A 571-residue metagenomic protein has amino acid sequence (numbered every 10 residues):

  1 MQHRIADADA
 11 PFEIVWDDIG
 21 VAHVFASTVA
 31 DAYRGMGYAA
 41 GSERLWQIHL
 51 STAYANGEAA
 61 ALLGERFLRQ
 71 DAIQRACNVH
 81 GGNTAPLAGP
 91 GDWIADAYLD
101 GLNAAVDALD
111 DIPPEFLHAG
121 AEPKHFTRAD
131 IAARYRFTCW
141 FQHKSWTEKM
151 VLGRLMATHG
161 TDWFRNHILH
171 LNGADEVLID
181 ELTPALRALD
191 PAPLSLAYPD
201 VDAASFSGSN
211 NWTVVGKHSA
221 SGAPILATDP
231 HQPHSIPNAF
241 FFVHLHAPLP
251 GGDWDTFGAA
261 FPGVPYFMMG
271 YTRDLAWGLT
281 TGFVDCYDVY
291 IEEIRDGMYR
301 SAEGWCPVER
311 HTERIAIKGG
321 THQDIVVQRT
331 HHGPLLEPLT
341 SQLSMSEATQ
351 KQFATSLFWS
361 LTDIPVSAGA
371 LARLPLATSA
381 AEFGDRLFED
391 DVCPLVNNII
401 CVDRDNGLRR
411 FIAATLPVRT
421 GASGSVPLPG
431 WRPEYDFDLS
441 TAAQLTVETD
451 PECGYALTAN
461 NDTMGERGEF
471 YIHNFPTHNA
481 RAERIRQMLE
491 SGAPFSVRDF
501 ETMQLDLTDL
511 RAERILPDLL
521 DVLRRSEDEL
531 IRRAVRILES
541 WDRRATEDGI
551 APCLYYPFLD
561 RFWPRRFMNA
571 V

Functional and structural regions predicted by a protein language model:
Q2-I225, P230-P233, P248-P250, Y266: Substrate-recognition/specificity elements adjacent to catalytic centers across diverse enzyme folds
A22, A26, A30-N83, A276-V326 (+3 more regions): Gly/Pro-rich active-site capping loops and adjacent beta-alpha segments that organize cofactor/substrate pockets
A39, S51, G101-I112, T138 (+5 more regions): Structured segments of extracytoplasmic/periplasmic soluble domains in secreted or envelope-associated proteins
R69, Q74-R75, V79-H80, L99-D100 (+4 more regions): Proteins synthesized as precursors that undergo proteolytic processing into mature forms
L87-P113, N211, K217, G222 (+6 more regions): Structured, non-membrane catalytic/scaffold regions adjacent to prosthetic-group chemistry
L245-P262, Y266, G270-L275, L279-R432: Glycine- and hydrophobic-rich flexible loops that cap the catalytic core of alpha/beta enzyme folds
E389, P394-G492, S526, S540 (+2 more regions): Hydrophobic alpha-helical segments
